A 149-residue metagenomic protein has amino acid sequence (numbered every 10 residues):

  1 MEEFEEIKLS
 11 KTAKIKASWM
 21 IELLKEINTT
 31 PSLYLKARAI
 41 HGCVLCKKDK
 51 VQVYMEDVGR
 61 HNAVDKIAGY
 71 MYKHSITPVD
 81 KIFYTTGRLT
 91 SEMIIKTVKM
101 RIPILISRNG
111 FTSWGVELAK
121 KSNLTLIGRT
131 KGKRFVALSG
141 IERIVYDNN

Functional and structural regions predicted by a protein language model:
M1-G42, K47, V53-Y54: Intrinsically disordered, low-complexity regions enriched in acidic/Ser/Thr/Pro/Gln residues
A17, I21, A37, V58-H61 (+2 more regions): Alpha-helix initiation and capping sites
A39-H74: Protease-associated
R60-N149: Feature captures the catalytic cores and cofactor-binding loops of soluble hydro-lyases/lyases that act on carboxylate
